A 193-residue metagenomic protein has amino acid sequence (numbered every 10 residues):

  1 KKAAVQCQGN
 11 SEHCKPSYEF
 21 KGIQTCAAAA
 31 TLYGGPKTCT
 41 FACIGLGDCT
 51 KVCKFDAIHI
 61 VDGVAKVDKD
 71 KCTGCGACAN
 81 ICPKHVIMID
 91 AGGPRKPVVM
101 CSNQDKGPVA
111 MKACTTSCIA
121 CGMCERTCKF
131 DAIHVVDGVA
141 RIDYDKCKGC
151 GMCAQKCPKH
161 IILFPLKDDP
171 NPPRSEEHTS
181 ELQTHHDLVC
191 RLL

Functional and structural regions predicted by a protein language model:
K1-T127, D131, K156, H160-S175: Ferredoxin-type iron-sulfur electron-transfer modules and their immediate structural context
A132-V139: Cys/His-clustered metal-coordination modules, chiefly Zn-binding fingers
E177-L193: Single conserved hydrophobic/aromatic residue that forms the stacking wall/gate of nucleotide- or nucleobase-binding
